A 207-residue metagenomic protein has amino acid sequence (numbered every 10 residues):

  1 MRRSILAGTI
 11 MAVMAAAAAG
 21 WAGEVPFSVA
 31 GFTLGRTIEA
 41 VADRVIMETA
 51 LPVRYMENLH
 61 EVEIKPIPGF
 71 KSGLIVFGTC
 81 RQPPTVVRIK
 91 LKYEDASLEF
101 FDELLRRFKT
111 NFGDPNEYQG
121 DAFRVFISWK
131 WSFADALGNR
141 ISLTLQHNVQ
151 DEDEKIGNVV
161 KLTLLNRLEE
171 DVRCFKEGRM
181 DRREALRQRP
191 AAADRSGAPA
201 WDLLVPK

Functional and structural regions predicted by a protein language model:
M1-S4: Positively charged n-region of N-terminal signal peptides that target proteins for export
A7-A17: Bacterial N-terminal signal peptides
A12, P66, S132-F133: Short alpha-helical interface elements
W21-H60, K92-K207: Non-cytosolic coordination micro-motifs
E63-R107: Mid-chain, structured segments of secreted extracytoplasmic proteins
